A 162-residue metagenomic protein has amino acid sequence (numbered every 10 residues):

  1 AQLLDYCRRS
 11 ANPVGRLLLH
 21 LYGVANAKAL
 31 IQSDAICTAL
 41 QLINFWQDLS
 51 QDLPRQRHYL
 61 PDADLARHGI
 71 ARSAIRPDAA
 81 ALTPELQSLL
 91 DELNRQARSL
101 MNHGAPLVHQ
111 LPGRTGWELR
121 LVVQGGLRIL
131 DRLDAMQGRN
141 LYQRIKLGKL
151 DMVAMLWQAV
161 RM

Functional and structural regions predicted by a protein language model:
A1-A39, W46, S50-M162: Catalytic cores of Mg2+-dependent Asp-rich isoprenoid enzymes
